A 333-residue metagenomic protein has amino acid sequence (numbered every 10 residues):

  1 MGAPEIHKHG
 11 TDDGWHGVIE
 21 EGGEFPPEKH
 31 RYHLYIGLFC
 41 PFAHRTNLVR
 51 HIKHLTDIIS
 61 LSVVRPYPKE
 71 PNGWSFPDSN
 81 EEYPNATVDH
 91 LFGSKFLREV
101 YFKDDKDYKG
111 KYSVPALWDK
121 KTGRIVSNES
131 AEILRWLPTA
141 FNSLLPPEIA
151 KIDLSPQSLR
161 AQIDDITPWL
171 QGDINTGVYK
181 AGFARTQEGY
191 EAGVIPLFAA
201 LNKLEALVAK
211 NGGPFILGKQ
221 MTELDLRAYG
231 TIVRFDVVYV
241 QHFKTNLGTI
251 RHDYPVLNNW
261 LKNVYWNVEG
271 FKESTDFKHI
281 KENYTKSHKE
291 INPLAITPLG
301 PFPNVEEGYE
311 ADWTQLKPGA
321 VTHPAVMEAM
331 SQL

Functional and structural regions predicted by a protein language model:
M1-L333: C-terminal alpha-helical interaction module
